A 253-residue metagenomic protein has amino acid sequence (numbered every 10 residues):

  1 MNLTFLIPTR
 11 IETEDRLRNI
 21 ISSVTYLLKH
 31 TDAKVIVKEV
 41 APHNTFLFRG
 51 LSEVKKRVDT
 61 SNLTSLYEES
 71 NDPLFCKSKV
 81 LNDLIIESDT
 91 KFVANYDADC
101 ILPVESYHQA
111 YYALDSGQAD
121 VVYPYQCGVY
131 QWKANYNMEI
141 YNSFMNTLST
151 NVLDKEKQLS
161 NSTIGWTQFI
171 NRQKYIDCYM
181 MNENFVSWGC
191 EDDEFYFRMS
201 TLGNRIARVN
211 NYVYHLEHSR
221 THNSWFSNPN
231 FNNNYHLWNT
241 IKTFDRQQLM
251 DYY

Functional and structural regions predicted by a protein language model:
M1-Y26: N-proximal low-complexity "stem/linker" segments adjacent to membrane-targeting elements
N2-L6, K34, E194: Cell-envelope/extracellular polymer assembly enzymes that use nucleotide-activated donors
R16-N19, S162, N184-Y253: C-terminal catalytic/acceptor-binding lobe
Y26-E69: Acidic donor-binding segment of Leloir-type glycosyltransferases
N71-E87: Glycine-rich, basic loop-to-helix element that forms the pyrophosphate-binding segment of sugar-nucleotide handling
S88-K91, M180: Active-site acidic short loop of glycosyltransferases
K91-I101: Short beta-strand-to-loop acidic/aromatic patch adjacent to the donor-nucleotide binding site
P103-E183: Conserved catalytic core of nucleotide-sugar-dependent glycosyltransferases
